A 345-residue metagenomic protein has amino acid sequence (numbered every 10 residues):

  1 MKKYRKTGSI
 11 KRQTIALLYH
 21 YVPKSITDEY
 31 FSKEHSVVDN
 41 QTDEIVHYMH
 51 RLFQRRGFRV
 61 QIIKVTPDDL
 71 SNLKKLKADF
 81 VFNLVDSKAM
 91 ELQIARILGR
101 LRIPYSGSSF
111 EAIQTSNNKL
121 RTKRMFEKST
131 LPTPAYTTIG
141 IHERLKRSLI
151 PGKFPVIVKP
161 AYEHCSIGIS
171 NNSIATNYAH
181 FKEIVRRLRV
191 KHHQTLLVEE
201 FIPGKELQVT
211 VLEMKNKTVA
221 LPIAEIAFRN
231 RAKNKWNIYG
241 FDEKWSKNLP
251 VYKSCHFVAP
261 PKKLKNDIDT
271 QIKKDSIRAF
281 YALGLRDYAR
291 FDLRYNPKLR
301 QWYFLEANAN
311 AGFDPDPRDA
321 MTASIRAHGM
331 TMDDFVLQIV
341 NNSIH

Functional and structural regions predicted by a protein language model:
M1-S106, E111, H142-S148: ATP-binding N-terminal substructure of ATP-dependent carboxylate-amine bond-forming enzymes
K2, T7-L18, K74-K75, Q114-L197 (+3 more regions): Active-site nucleotide/adenylate-binding loops and adjacent lid/helix of ATP-dependent enzymes
K2-K3, E127, K262-H345: ATP-dependent carboxylate activation and anion-phosphoryl transfer catalytic cores that bind Mg-ATP to form
K24-E29, E91, C165-I167, N248-Y252 (+1 more regions): Short acidic/His/Gly/Ser-rich catalytic and metal-binding motifs that mark active-site loops of diverse hydrolases
D39, K75-K77, I150-K153, P297-Y303: A short, glycine/Asx- and small/polar-enriched loop/turn that sits immediately N-terminal to a beta-strand
G57-F58, I103, L131, H193 (+1 more regions): Short phosphate-binding/catalytic loops that engage adenosine nucleotides
K64-T66, L196-E200, L207-Q208, G284-L299: A short glycine-rich, hydrophobically flanked beta-strand micro-motif that places a catalytic Asp/Glu for divalent metal
Y178-K263, D267, Q271-K274, Q301-Y303: Phosphate-binding site of ATP-dependent enzymes
